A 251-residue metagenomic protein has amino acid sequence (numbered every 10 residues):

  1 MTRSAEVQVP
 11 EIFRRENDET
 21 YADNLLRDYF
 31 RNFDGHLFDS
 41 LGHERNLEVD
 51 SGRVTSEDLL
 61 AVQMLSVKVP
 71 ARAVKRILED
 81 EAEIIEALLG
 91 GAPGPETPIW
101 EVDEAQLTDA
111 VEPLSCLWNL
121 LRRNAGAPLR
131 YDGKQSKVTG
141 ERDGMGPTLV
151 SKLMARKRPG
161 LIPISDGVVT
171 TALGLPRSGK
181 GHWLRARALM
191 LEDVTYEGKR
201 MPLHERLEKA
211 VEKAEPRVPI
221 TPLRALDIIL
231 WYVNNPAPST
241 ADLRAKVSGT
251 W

Functional and structural regions predicted by a protein language model:
M1-E141, G160-W251: An N-terminal alpha-helical hairpin/helix-loop-helix interaction module that forms a charged, gly/pro-flexible surface
S151-R156: Internal, hydrophobic cores of structured domains that mediate oligomerization or house catalytic pockets within large
